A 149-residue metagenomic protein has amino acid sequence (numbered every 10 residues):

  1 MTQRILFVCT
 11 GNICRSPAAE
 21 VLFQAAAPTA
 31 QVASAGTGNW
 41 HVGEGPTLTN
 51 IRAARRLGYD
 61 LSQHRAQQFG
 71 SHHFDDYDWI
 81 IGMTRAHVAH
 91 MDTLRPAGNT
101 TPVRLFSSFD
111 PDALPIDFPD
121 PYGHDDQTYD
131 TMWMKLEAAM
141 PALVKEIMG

Functional and structural regions predicted by a protein language model:
M1-D76, K145-G149: Conserved active-site segments centered on acidic
F7, I81-G82: Hydrophobic beta-strand core positions in alpha/beta domains
S16, T84-R85: Helix N-cap/beta->alpha junction signal
W79, R85-G149: Phosphate-binding/catalytic loops
